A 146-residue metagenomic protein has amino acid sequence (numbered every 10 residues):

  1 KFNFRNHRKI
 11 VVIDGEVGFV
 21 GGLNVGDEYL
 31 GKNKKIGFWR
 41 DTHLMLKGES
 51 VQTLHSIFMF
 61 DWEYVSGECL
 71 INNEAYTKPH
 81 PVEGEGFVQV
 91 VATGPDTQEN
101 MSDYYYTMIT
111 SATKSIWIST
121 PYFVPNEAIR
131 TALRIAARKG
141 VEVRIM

Functional and structural regions predicted by a protein language model:
K1-M146: Charged, low-complexity intrinsically disordered terminal segments
